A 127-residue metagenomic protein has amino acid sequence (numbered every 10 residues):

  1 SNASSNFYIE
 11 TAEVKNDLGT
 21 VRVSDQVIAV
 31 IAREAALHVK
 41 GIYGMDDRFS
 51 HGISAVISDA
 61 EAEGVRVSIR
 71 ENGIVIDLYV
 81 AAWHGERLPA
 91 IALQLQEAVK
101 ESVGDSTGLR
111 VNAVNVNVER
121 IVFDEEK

Functional and structural regions predicted by a protein language model:
S1-H38, Y43-D46, H51-S54, K127: Terminal low-complexity, intrinsically disordered regions
R22-V23, V27, E86, A90 (+1 more regions): Residues at secondary-structure transition points
S24, R70, W83: Residue-level recognition of the GNAT/N-acetyltransferase active site
V39-M45, A60, S106-R110: Short secondary-structure junctions
M45, F49-V80, V118-F123: Short edge beta-strands and adjacent turn/loop segments
I74-P89, E97: Amphipathic, heptad-repeat alpha-helical segments used for oligomerization and assembly
L88-V111: Short, non-transmembrane amphipathic alpha-helical segments
D105-F123: A short amphipathic beta-strand at an alpha->beta junction
